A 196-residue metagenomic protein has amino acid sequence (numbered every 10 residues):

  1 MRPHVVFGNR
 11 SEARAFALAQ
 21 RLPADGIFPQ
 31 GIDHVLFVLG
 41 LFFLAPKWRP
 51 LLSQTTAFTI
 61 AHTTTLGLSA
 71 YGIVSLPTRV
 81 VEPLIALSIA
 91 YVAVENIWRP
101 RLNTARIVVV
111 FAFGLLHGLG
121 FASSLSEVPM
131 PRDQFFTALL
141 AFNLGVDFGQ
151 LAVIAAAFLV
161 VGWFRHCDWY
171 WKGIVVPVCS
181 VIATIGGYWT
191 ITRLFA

Functional and structural regions predicted by a protein language model:
M1-I32, I191, F195-A196: Histidine-/acidic- and/or cysteine-rich, low-complexity loops and terminal segments associated with membrane
D25-A196: Hydrophobic alpha-helical transmembrane segments in multi-pass membrane proteins
